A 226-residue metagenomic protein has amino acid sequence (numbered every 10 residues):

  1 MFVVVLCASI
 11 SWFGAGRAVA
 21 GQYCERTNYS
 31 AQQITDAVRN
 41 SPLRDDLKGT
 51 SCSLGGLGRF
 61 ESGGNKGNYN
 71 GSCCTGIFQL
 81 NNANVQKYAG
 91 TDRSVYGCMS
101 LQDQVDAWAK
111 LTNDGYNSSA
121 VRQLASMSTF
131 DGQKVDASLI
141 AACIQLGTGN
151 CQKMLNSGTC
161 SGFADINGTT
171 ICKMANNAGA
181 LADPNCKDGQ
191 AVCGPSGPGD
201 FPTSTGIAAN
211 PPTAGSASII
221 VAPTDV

Functional and structural regions predicted by a protein language model:
M1-F2, D225-V226: Accessible peptide chain termini
F2-W12: Bacterial N-terminal signal peptides
C7, A18-K48, F60-Y69, A83-D225: Non-catalytic cell-wall polysaccharide-engagement segments
G49-G56: Short, well-ordered surface patches within globular domains
